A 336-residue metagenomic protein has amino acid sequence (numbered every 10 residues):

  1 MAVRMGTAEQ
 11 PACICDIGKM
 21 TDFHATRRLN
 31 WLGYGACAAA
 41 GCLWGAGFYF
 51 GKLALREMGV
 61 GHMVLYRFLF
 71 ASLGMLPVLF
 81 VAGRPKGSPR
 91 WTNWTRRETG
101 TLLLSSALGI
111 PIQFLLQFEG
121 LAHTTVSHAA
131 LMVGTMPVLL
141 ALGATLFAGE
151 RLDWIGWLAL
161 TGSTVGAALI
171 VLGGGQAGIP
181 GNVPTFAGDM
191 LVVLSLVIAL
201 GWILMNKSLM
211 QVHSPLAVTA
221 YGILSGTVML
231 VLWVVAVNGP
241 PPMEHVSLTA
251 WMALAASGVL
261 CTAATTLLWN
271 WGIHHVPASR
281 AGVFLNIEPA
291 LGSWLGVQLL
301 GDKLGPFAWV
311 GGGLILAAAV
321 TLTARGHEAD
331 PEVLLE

Functional and structural regions predicted by a protein language model:
V3-Y66, G178-S208, V228-L232, V333-E336: Glycine-/small-residue-enriched transmembrane alpha-helix faces in small-molecule transporters and effluxers
W31-A36, H62-A82, L104, W157-L169 (+4 more regions): Hydrophobic alpha-helical transmembrane segments of multi-pass integral membrane proteins, especially transporters
G41, V64-Y66, H128-T135, L204-V228 (+1 more regions): Helix-helix packing/entry segments at the starts of transmembrane helices
C42-F48, L76-V133, L169, S257-V276: Specific transmembrane alpha-helical segments of multi-pass solute transporters/efflux pumps, especially DMT/EamA
G45, Y49, L76, S106-P111 (+9 more regions): Hydrophobic/small/kink-forming positions within alpha-helical transmembrane segments of polytopic membrane proteins
Y49-E57, S88-R90, L121-A122, V171-T185 (+3 more regions): Membrane-interface helix termini and inter-helical loops of multi-pass transporters
H62-L73, G109, F114-L160, A167 (+2 more regions): Specific alpha-helical transmembrane segments that line the substrate/conduction pathway and gating interfaces
M75, G143, L152-G175, L230 (+3 more regions): Hydrophobic transmembrane alpha-helices of multi-pass small-molecule transport proteins
